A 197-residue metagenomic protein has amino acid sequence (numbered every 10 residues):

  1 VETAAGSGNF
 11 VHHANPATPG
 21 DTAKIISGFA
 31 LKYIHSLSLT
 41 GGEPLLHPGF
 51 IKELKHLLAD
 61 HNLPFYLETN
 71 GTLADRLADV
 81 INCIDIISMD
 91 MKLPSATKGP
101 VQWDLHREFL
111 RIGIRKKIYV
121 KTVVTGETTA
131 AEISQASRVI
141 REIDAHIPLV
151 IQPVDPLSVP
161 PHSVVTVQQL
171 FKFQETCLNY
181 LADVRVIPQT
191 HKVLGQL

Functional and structural regions predicted by a protein language model:
V1-T18: Canonical Radical SAM [4Fe-4S] cluster-binding loop centered on the CxxxCxxC motif and its immediate flanking residues
A5, K32-H35: A short alpha-helix capping/helix-coil boundary motif
A23-S27, I34-S36, L45-V184, P188-L197: Conserved AdoMet/S-adenosylmethionine-binding subsite of the radical SAM
G41-G42: Short acidic donor-binding/metal-coordinating loop in glycosyltransferase active sites
